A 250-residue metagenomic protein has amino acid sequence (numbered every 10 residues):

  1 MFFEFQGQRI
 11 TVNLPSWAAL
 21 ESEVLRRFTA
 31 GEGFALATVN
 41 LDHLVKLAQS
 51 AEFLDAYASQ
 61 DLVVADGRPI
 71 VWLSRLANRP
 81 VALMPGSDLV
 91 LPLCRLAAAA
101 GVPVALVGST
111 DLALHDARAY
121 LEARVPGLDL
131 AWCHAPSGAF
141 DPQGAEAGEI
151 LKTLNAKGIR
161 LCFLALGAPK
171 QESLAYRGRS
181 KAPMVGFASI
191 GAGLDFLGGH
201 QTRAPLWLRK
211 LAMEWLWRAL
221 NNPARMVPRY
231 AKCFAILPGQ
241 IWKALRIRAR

Functional and structural regions predicted by a protein language model:
M1-D88: N-terminal nucleotide/polyanion-binding subdomain common to many enzyme families
G33, V102, A182-V185: A short helix->loop->beta-strand "cap" motif at the edges of active sites that frequently abuts
N40-L44, P69, L166-Q171, G193-L194: Short glycine-rich anion-binding loops that position phosphate/pyrophosphate groups of nucleotides and phosphorylated
P69-S74, R203-R250: A transmembrane-helix-recognition feature enriched in membrane-embedded lipid enzymes and envelope glyco-/phospholipid
V71-K157: Conserved beta-alpha
R118, E172-K181: Short Gly/Thr/Asp-enriched flexible loops that form oxyanion-binding sites at enzyme active sites
A135-D141, V185-N221: Short, flexible loop segments at boundaries between secondary-structure elements
L154-A168: Proline-aspartate-enriched helix->loop->beta-strand connector
